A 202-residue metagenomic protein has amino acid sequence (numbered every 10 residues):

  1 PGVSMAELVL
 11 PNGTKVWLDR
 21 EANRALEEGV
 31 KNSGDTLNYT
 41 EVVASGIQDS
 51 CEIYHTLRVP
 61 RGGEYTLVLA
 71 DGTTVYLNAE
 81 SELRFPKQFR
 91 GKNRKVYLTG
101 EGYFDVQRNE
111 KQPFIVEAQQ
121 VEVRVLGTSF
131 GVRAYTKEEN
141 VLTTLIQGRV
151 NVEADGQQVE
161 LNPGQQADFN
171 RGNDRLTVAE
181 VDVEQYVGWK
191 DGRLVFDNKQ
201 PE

Functional and structural regions predicted by a protein language model:
P1-E202: A residue-level detector for the "anchor" residue at the start of short, highly conserved motifs
